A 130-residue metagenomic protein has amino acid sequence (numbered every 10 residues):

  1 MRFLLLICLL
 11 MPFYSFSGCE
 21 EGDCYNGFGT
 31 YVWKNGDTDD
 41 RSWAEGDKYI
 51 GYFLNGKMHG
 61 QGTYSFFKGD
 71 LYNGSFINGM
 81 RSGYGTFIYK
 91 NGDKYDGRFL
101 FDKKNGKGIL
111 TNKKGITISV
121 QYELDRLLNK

Functional and structural regions predicted by a protein language model:
F3-Y14: Sec-dependent N-terminal signal peptides
F13-K130: Glycine/tyrosine- and acidic-biased, solvent-exposed loop/turn segments at the edges of beta-strands
